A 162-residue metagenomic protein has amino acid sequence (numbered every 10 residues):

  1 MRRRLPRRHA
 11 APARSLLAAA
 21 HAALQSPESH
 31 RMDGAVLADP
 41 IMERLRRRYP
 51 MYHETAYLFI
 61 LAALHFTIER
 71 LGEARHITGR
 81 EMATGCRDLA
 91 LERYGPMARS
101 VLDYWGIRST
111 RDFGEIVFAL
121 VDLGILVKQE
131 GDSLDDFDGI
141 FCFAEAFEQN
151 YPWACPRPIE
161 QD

Functional and structural regions predicted by a protein language model:
R8, P12-M32: Short, Lys/Arg-enriched N-terminal segments with co-localized hydrophobic residues within the first ~10-30 amino acids
R31-D162: Non-transmembrane, aqueous-exposed alpha-helical and coiled segments at domain scale
